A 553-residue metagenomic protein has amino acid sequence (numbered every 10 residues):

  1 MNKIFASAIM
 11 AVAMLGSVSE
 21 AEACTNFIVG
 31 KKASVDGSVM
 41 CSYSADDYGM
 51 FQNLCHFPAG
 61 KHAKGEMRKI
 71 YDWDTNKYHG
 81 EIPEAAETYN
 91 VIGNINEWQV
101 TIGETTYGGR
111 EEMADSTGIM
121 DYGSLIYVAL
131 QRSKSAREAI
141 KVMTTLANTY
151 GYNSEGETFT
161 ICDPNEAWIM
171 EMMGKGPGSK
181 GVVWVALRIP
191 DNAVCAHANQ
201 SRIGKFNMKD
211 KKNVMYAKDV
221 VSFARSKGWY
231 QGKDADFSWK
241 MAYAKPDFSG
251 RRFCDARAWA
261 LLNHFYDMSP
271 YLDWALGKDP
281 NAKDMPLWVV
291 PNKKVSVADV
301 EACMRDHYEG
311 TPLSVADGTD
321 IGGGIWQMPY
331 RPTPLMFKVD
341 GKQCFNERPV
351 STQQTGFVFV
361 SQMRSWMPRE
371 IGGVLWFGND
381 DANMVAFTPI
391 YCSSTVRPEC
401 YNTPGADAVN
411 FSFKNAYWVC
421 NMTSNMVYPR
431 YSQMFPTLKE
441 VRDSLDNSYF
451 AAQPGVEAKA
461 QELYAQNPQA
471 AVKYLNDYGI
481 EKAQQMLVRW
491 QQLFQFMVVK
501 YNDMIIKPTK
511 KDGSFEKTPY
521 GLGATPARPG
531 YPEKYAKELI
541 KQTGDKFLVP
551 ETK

Functional and structural regions predicted by a protein language model:
M1-A8: Bacterial N-terminal signal peptides that target proteins for export
S17-A23: Sec/Tat signal peptide C-region and signal peptidase I cleavage site
C24-Y122, V142-V295: A contiguous strand-loop segment
I126-S133: Short, well-ordered beta-strand elements within core beta-sheets of diverse protein domains
R225-G378: Glycine-rich, aromatic-lined ligand/substrate-binding cores of catalytic and carbohydrate-binding domains
I325-L463: Substrate-recognition/cap regions that form aromatic- and gly/pro-loop-enriched pockets for small-molecule ligands
S444-K553: Histidine-centered catalytic/metal-binding microenvironments
